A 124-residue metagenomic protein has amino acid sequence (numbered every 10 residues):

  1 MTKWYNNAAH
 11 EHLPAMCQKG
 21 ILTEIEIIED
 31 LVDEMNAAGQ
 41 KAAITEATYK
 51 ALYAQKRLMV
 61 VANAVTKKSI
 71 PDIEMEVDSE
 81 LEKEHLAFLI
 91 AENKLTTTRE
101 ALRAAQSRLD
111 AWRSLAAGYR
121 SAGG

Functional and structural regions predicted by a protein language model:
M1-E34: Short, charge-rich amphipathic alpha-helices with coiled-coil/heptad character
T2-K3, S121-G124: Short acidic DE-rich linear segments
K19, T23, D30, A47 (+3 more regions): Charged/polar, solvent-exposed surface patches and flexible loops
A38, A42-I73: Extended alpha-helical coiled-coil "stalk/arm" regions that act as elongated linkers or oligomerization scaffolds
G39-A42, E46, L86-Y119: Long amphipathic alpha-helical coiled-coil segments
N63-N93: Short, glycine/alanine-rich amphipathic alpha-helical segment that often forms an alpha-turn-alpha hairpin
